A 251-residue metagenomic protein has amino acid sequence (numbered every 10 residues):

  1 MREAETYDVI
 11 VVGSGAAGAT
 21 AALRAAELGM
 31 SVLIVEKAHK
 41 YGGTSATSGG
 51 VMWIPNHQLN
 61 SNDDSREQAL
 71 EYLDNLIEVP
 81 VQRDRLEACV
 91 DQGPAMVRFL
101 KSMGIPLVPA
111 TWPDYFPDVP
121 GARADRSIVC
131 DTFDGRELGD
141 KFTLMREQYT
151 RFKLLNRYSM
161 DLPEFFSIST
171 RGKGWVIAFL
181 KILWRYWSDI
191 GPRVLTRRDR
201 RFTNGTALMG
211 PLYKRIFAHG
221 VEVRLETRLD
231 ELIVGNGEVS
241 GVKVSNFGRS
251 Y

Functional and structural regions predicted by a protein language model:
A4-Y7, F247-Y251: Core beta-strand elements of the Rossmann-like FAD/NAD(P) dinucleotide-binding domain in flavoenzyme oxidoreductases
V9-I34: N-terminal Rossmann-like FAD-binding beta1-loop-alpha1 element of flavoenzymes
I10-V12, L229, Y251: Short hydrophobic core segments
G15, A38-K40, V51, E231-G235: Acidic, glycine-rich active-site loops and adjacent beta-strand->loop/helix elements that engage anionic groups
M30, H39, V51, Q92-G93: Proteins synthesized as precursors that undergo proteolytic processing into mature forms
A38-D64, E71: Conserved N-terminal glycine-rich FAD pyrophosphate-binding loop of Rossmann-like flavoproteins
S61-R83: Conserved thiamine diphosphate
D91-F247: Conserved redox-cofactor binding core of oxidoreductases
